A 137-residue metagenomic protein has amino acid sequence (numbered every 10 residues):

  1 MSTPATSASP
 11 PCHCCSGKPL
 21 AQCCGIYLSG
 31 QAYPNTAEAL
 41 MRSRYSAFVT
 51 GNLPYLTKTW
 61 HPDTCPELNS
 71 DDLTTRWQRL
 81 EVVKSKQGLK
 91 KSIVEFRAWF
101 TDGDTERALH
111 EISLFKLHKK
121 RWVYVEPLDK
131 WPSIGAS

Functional and structural regions predicted by a protein language model:
M1-S7: Short, flexible, mixed-charge glycine/proline-rich loop motifs that serve as phosphate/nucleic-acid-contacting
A8-K18: Short Cys/His-rich zinc-binding micro-motifs
P11, K84, I112-L114: Short, surface-exposed charged micro-motifs
Q22-C24: Cysteine-centered loop/knuckle micro-motif
I26-L68: Core segments of small alpha/beta cavity-forming domains
P34, D104-R107, S133-S137: A short, polar/proline- and glycine-enriched secondary-structure boundary/capping micro-motif
D72-A108: Surface-exposed, charged secondary-structure patches
E111-S137: Short beta-strand edge/turn micro-motifs at domain boundaries
